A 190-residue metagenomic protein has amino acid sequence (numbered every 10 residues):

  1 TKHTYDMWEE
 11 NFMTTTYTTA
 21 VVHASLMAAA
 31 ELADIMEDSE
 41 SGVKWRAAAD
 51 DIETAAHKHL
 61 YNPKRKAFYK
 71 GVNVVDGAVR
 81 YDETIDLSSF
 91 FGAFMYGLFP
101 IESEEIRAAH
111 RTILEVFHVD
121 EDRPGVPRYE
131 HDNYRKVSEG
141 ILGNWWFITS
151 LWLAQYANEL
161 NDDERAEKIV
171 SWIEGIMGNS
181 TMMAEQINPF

Functional and structural regions predicted by a protein language model:
T1-K2, P124-R128, T181, E185-I187: Active-site-adjacent bridging/hinge elements
T1-T14, V74-D76, F190: Acidic/His metal-coordination segments adjacent to aromatic residues that form catalytic metal sites in metalloenzymes
T15-H23, I35-M36, E40-T149, E159-N161: Extended ligand-binding clefts on enzyme/binding-domain cores
A29, W152-L153: Structural register within alpha-helical repeat arrays
H110, L114, A154-Q155, E167-V170 (+1 more regions): Generic hydrophobic alpha-helical scaffold/packing signal
E167-F190: C-terminal catalytic domain of Rieske-type non-heme iron oxygenases
